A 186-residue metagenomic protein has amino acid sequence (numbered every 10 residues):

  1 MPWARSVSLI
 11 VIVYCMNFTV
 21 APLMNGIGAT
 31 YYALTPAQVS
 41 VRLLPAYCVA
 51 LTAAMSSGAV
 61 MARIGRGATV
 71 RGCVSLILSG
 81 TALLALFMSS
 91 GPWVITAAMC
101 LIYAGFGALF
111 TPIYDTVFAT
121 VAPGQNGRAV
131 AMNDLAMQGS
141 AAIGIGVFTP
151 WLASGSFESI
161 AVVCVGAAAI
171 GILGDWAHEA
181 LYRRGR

Functional and structural regions predicted by a protein language model:
M1-G185: 12-transmembrane solute porter fold
